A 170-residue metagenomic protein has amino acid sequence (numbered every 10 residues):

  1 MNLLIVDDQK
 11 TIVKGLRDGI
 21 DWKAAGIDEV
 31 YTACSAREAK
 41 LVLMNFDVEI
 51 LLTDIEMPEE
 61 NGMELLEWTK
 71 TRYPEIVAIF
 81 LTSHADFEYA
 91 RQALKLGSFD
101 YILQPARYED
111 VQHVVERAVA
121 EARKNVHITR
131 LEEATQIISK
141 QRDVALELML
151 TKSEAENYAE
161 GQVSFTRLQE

Functional and structural regions predicted by a protein language model:
M1, D28, I76: Switch/coupling loops of ABC transporter nucleotide-binding domains
M1-I12, L16-R17, L51: Conserved acidic segment of CheY-like receiver
W22, K40-T135: CheY-like receiver
A24-V30: A generic structural motif
V30-R37: Conserved Asp/Asn-Gly motif in the active-site loop of CheY-like receiver
A106-E170: Interdomain helical linkers/hinges and coiled-coil/dimerization scaffolds that transmit conformational signals
